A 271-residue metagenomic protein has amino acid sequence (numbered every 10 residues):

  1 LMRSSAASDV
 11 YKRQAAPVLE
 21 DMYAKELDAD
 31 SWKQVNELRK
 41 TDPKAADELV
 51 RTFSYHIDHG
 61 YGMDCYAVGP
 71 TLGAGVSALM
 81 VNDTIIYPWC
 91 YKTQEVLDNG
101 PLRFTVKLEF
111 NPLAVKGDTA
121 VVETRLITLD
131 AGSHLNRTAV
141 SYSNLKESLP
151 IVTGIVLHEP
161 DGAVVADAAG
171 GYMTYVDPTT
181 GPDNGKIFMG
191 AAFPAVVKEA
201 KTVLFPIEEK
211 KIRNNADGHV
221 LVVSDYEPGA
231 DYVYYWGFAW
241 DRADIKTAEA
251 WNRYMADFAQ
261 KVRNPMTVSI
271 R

Functional and structural regions predicted by a protein language model:
L1-A7, Y11: Single conserved hydrophobic/aromatic residue that forms the stacking wall/gate of nucleotide- or nucleobase-binding
D9-S31: Conserved, compact domain cores that house catalytic/ligand-binding motifs in diverse enzymes and effector modules
A45-A131: Extended, loop-rich substrate-binding clefts of extracytoplasmic carbohydrate-active enzymes
E95-L102, A131, Y142-S148, K198 (+1 more regions): A short, structured loop/turn motif at beta-sheet edges
E109-N111, S141-S143, V156-H158, G237-D241: Solvent-exposed residues in well-ordered beta-strands and their adjoining turns, especially edge/terminal strands
E123-L129, H134-A168: Acidic (Asp/Glu-rich), glycine- and aromatic
P150-I207: Polysaccharide-binding surfaces and accessory modules of carbohydrate-active proteins
K198-R271: Beta-strand-rich recognition/accessory modules
